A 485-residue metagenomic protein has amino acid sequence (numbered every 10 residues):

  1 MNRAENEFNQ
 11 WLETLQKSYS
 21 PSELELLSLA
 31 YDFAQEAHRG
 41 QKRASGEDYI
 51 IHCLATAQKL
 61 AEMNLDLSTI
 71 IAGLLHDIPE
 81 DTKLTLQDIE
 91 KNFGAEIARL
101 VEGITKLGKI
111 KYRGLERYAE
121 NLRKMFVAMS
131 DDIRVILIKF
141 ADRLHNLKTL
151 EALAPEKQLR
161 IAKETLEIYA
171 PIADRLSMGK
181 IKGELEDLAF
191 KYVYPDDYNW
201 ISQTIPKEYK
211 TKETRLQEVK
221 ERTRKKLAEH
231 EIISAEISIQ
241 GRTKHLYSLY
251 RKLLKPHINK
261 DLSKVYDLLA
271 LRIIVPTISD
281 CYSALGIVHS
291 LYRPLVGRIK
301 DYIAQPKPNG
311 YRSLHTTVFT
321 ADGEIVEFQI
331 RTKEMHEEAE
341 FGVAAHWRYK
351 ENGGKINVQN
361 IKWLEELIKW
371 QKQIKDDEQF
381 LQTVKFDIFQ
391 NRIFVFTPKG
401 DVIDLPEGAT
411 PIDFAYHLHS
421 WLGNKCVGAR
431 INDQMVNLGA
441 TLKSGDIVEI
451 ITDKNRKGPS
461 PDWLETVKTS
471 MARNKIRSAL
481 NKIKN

Functional and structural regions predicted by a protein language model:
M1-I133: Metal-dependent phosphohydrolase cores
L86, G94-I97, I104-L271, C281-G286 (+2 more regions): Internal insertion modules embedded within essential enzymes
I274-P276: Short hydrophobic/aromatic beta-strand micro-patches that form the beta-sheet surface supporting nucleotide- or nucleic
